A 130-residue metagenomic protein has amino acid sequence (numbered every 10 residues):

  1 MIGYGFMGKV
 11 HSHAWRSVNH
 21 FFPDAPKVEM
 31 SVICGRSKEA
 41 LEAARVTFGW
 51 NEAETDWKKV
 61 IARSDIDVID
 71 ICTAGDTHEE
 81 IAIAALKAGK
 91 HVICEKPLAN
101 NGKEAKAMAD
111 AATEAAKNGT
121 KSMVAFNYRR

Functional and structural regions predicted by a protein language model:
M1-F48: N-terminal Rossmann-like dinucleotide-binding module
G3, V32, T73, A125-F126: Small/polar loops that bind or transfer phosphate-bearing groups
M7, H11, A53, H78 (+3 more regions): Conserved donor sugar-nucleotide recognition element shared by glycan-biosynthetic enzymes
S17-F21, R63, A115: Generic structural signal for alpha-helix termini and adjacent loop/cap motifs
P26, V46-E52, A115-K121: A short helix-to-beta-strand connector/capping loop
M30-S31, V92, S122: Hydrophobic/aromatic residues located in beta-strands of well-ordered beta-sheets within soluble catalytic
S37-E39, T47-A111: Beta-loop-alpha module in the N-terminal Rossmann-like domain of NAD(P)-dependent dehydrogenases, especially those
A99-R130: A contiguous active-site-proximal alpha/beta segment in oxidoreductase catalytic domains
